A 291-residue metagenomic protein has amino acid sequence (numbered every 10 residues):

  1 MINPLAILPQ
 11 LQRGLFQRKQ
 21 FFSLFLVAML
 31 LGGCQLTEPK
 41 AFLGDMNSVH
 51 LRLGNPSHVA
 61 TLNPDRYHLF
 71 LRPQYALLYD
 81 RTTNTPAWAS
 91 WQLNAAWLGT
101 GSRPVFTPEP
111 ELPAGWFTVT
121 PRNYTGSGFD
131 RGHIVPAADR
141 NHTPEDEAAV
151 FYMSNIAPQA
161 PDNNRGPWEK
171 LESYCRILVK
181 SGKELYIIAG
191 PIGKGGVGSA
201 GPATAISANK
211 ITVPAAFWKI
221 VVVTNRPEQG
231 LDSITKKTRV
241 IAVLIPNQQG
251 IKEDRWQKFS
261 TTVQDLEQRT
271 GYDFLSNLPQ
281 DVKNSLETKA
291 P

Functional and structural regions predicted by a protein language model:
I2-P291: Domain-level detector for secreted/extracellular nuclease and nuclease-toxin modules, and for the ENPP-like C-terminal
